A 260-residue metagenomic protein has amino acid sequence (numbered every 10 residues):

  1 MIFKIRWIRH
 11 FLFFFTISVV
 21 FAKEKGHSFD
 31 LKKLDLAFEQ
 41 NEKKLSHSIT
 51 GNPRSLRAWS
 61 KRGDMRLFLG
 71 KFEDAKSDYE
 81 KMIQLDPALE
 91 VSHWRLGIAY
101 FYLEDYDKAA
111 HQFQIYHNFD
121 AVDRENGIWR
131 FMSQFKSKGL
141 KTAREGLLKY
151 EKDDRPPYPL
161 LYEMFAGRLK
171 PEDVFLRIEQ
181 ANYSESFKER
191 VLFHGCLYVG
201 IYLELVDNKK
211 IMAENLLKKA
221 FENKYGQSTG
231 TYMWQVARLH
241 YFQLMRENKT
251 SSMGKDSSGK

Functional and structural regions predicted by a protein language model:
H47-S48, K81-M82, I115-Y116, A220: Canonical positions in the second alpha-helix
D64, I98, M132-Q134, I201-Y202: Residue-level recognition of tetratricopeptide repeat
F68, Y102-L103, K136, L205 (+2 more regions): Register position in tetratricopeptide repeats
